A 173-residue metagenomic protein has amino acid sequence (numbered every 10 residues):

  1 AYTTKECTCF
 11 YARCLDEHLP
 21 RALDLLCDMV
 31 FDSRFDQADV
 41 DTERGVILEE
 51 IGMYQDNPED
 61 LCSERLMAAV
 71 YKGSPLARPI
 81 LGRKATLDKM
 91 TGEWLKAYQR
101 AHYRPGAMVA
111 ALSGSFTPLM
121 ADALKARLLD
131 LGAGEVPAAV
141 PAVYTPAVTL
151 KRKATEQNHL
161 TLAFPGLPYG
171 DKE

Functional and structural regions predicted by a protein language model:
A1-V136, L150, Q157-T161, G166-P168: Charge-rich, well-structured scaffold segments of protease-associated domains
G134-T145: A generic structural motif
Y169-E173: Short, intrinsically disordered, charge-balanced linker/junction segments flanking boundaries in proteins
